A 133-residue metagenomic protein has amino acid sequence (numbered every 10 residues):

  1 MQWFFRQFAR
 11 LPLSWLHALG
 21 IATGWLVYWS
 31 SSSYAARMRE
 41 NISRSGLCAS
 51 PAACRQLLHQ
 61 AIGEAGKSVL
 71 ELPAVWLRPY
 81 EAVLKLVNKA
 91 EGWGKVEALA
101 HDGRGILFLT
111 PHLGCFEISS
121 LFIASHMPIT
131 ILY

Functional and structural regions predicted by a protein language model:
M1-L107, L113-C115: Membrane-proximal helical "anchor" segments flanking the first transmembrane region of inner-membrane enzymes
D102-Y133: Catalytic core of membrane glycerolipid acyltransferases/transacylases, capturing the structured, soluble-facing
